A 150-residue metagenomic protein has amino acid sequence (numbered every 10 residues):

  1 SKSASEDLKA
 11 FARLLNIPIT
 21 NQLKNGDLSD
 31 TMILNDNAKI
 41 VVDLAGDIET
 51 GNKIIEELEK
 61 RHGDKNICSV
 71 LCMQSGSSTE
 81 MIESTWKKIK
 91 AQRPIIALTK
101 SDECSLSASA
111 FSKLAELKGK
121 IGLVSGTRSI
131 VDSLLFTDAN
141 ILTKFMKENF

Functional and structural regions predicted by a protein language model:
S1-E6, A12-E57, H62-G63, Q74: Switch II (G3) loop of P-loop NTPases
S3-S5, T79-M81, S105-A108, V131-L135: Switch/connector loops and helix/strand junctions flanking conserved nucleotide-binding motifs in nucleotide-processing
K9-L14, E57-K60, W86-K90, F111-E116 (+1 more regions): Short, solvent-exposed amphipathic alpha-helical segments in soluble enzyme and RNA/protein-processing domains
F11-P18, R61, G76, Q92 (+2 more regions): Conserved, well-folded catalytic cores of nucleic-acid-processing and energy-transducing macromolecular machines
I33-N37, F111-S112, L134-T143: Short, surface-exposed amphipathic charged segments that create phosphate/polyanion-binding patches used for binding
G46-N52, D64-E83, E103-S105: Conserved Switch II/interswitch segment of TRAFAC-class P-loop GTPases
K65-M73, I89-V131: Conserved beta-strand/loop subsegment of P-loop NTPase cores
G122, R128-F150: Conserved phosphate-handling catalytic cores of large alpha/beta enzymes
